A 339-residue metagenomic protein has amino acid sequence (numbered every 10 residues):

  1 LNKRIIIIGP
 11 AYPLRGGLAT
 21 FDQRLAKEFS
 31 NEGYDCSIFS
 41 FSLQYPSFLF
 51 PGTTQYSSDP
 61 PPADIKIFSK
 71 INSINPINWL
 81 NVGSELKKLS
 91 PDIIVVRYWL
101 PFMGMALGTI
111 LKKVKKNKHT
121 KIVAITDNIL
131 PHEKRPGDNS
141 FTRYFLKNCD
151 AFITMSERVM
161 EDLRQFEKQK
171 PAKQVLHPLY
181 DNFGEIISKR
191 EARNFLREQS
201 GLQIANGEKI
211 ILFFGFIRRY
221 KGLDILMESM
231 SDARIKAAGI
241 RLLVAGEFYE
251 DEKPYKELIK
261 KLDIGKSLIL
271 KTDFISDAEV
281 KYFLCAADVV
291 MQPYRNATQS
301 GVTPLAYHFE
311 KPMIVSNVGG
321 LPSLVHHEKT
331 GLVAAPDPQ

Functional and structural regions predicted by a protein language model:
G9-R15, K27-K88, V159-M160, R164 (+2 more regions): N-terminal strand-loop element at the rim of the active site of nucleotide-sugar-dependent glycosyltransferases
F41-Y45, F214, R241-P254, D273: Glycosyltransferase donor-sugar binding loop
K147-F195: Donor nucleotide-sugar binding/catalytic pocket of nucleotide-sugar-dependent glycosyltransferases
Q203-K221, M227-M230, L243: Conserved donor-binding/catalytic core segment of Leloir-type glycosyltransferases
K253-A278: Nucleotide-activated donor-binding/catalytic signature segment of Leloir-type glycosyltransferases, i.e., the conserved
Y282-S300, H308-K311: Acidic donor-binding loop of glycosyltransferase active sites
P312-V315, V325: Short hydrophobic beta-strand element within catalytic cores of glycosyltransferases and related nucleotide-activated
H327-E328, L332-P338: Conserved acidic donor-binding segment of nucleotide-sugar-dependent glycosyltransferases
